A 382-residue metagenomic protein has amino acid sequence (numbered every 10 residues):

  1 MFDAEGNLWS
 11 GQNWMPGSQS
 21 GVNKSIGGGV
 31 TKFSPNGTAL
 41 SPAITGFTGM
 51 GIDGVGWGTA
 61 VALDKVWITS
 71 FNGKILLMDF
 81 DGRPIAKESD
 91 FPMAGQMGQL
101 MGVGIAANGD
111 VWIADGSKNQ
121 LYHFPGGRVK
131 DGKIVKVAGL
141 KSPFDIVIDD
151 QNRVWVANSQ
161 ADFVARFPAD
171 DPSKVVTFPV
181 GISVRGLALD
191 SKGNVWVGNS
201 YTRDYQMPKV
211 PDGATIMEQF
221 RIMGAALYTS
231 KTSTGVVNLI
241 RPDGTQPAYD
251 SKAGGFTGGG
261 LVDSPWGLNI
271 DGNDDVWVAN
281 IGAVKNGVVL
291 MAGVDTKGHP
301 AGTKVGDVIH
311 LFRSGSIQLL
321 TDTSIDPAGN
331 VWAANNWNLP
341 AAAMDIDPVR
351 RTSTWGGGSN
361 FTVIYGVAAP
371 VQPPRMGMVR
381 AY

Functional and structural regions predicted by a protein language model:
M1-Y382: Flexible "stalk/tail and boundary" regions
